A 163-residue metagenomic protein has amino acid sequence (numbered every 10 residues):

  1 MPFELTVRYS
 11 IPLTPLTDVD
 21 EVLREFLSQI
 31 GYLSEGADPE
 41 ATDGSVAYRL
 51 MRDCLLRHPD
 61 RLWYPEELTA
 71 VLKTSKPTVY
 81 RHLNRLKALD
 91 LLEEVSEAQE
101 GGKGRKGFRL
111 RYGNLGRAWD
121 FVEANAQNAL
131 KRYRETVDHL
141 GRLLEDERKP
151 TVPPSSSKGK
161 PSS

Functional and structural regions predicted by a protein language model:
M1-A41: N-terminal leader segment of winged-helix/HTH proteins
P39-G44, R61-L62, K76: Alpha-helix N-cap/helix-initiation sites
D43-A47, E97-A124: Short, cationic-aromatic polyanion-contact patches
M51-P59: Short, locally clustered residues in the helix-turn-helix/winged-helix DNA-binding domain
P59-A70: Short acidic, hydrophobic short linear motifs in intrinsically disordered regions
K73-A88: Short amphipathic alpha-helical interaction segments
K87-Q99: A short, conserved structural fragment
G116-S163: Amphipathic alpha-helical dimerization/coiled-coil segments that flank or bridge DNA-binding/regulatory modules
